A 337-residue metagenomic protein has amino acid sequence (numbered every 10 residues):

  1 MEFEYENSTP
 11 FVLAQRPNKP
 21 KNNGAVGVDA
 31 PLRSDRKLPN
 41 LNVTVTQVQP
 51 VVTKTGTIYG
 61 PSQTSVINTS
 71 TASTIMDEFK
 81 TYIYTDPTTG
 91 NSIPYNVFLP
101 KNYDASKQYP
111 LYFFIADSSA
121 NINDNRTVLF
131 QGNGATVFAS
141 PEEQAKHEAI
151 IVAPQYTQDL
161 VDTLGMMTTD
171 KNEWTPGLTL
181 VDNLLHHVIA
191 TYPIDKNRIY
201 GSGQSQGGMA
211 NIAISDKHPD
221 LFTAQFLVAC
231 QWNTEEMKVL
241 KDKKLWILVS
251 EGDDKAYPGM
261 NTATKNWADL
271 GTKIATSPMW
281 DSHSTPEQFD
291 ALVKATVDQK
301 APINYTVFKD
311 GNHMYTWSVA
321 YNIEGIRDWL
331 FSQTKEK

Functional and structural regions predicted by a protein language model:
M1-Y109: A domain-start/cap signature at the N-terminus of enzymes
V12-R33, P61-E78, L129-Q131, L164-N172 (+1 more regions): Surface-exposed intrinsically disordered loops and tails
N102-K107, L164-S205: Gly/Ser-rich "nucleophile elbow"/oxyanion-hole loop immediately N-terminal to the catalytic nucleophile in hydrolases
K107-S118: Short beta-strand element of the alpha/beta-hydrolase
S118-L178: Active-site machinery of serine-nucleophile hydrolases
F130-E142, V228-M237, E287-K294: Alpha-helical scaffolding within the catalytic cores of extracellular/periplasmic polymer-degrading hydrolases
A190-T191, K196-K241: Primarily recognizes the serine-hydrolase "nucleophile elbow" in alpha/beta-hydrolase and SGNH/GDSL folds
E236, W246-Y257, K273-K337: C-terminal catalytic histidine-bearing segment of alpha/beta-hydrolase fold enzymes
